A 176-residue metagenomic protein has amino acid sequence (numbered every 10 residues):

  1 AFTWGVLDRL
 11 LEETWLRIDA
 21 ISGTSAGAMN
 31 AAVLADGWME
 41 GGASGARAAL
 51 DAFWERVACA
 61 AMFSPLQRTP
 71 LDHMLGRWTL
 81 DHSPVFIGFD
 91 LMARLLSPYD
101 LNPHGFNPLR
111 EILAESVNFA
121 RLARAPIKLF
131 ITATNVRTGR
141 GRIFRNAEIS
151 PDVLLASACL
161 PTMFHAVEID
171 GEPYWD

Functional and structural regions predicted by a protein language model:
A1-S22, A32-W175: Patatin-like phospholipase
S25: Catalytic nucleophile serine of serine hydrolases, specifically the conserved "nucleophile elbow" pentapeptide
M29: Short alpha-helical segment within the catalytic ATP-binding CA
